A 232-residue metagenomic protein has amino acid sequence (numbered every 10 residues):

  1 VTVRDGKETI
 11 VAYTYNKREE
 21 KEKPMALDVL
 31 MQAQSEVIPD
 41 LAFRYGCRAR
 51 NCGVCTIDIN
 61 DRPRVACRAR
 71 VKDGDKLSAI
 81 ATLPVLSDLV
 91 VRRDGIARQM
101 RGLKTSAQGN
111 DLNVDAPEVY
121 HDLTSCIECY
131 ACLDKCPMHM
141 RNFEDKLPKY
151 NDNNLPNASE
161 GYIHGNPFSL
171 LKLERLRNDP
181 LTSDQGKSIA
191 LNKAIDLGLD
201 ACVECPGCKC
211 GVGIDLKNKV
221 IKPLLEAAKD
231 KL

Functional and structural regions predicted by a protein language model:
V1-R93, L133, P137, N142-D145 (+1 more regions): Iron-sulfur-associated redox domains of electron-transfer enzymes in respiratory and anaerobic energy metabolism
P24-E36, I80-L232: Ferredoxin-type iron-sulfur electron-transfer modules in oxidoreductases and energy-metabolism complexes
